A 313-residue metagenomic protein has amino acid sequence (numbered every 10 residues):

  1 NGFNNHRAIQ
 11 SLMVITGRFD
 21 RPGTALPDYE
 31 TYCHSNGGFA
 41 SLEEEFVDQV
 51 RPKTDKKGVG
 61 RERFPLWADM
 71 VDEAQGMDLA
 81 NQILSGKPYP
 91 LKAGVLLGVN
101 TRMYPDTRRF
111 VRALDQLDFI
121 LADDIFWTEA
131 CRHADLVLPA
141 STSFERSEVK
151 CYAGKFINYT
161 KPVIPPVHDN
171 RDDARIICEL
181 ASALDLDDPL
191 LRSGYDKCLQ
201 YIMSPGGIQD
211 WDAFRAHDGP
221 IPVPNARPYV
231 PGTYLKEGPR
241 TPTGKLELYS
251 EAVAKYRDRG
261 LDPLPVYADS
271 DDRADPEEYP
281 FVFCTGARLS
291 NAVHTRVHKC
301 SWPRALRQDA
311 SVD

Functional and structural regions predicted by a protein language model:
N1-S85: Acidic catalytic cores of enzymes that act on phosphate-bearing nucleotides/polynucleotides
H6, Q10, A174-C178, F281: Non-catalytic, well-ordered alpha-helical scaffold segments
Q10-V14, P139, C178, S182: Generic alpha-helical structural context detector
T16-G23, A134, S141, L184-D188: A generic secondary-structure signal for well-formed alpha-helical elements
P22-D28, A122, P139, R192: A structural signal for short, well-ordered beta-strand segments and their strand-loop junctions that often border
A25-N36, S193-G207: A glycine-rich phosphate-binding loop feature that marks nucleotide/adenosyl-phosphate handling sites
K57-D169, Y201-D313: A cross-kingdom feature strongest in bacterial/archaeal respiratory oxidoreductases
A174-L190: Non-catalytic, well-ordered alpha-helical segments in soluble enzyme domains
